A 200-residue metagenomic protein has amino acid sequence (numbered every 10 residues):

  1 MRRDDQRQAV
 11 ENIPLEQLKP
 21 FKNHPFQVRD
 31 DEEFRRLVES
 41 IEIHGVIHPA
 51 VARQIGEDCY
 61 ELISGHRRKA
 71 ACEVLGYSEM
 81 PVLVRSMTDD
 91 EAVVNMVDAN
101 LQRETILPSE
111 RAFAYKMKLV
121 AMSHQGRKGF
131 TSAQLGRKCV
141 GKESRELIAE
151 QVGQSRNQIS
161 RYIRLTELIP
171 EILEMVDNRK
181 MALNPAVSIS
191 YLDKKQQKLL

Functional and structural regions predicted by a protein language model:
M1-R85, E91-T105: Short, charged/polar connector segments at secondary-structure boundaries
F26-Q27, F34-R35, A70-E167, D177 (+2 more regions): Amphipathic, charge-rich alpha-helical segments that serve as recognition/docking helices
F34, L173, A186, Q197-K198: Short functional linear motifs
I47-P49, I169, D193: Short, proline-centered helix/strand-breaking motifs
N178-A182, L199-L200: Hydrophobic, well-ordered secondary-structure scaffolds
Y191-L200: A short, Lys/Arg-enriched interface patch at domain edges and termini
